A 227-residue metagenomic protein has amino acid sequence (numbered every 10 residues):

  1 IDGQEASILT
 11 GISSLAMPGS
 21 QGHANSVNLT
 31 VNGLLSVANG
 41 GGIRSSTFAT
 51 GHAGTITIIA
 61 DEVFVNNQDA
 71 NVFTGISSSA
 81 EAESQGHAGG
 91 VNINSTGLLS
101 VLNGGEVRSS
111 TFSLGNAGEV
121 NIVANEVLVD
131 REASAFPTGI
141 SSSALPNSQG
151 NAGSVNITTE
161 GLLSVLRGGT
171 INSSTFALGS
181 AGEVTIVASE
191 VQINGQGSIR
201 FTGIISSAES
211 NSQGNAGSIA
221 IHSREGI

Functional and structural regions predicted by a protein language model:
I1-I227: Extracellular and secretory-pathway beta-repeat/beta-biased strand scaffolds
